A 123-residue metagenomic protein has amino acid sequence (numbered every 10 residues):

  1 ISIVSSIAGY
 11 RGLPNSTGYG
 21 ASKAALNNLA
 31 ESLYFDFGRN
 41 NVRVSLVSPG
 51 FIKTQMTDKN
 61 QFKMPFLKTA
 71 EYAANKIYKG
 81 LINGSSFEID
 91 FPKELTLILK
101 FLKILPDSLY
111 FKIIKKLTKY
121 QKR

Functional and structural regions predicted by a protein language model:
S6: Residue(s) in the substrate-gating loop at a strand-loop-helix junction that position the organic substrate next
R11, S32-R43: Active-site-adjacent segment of SDR/Rossmann-fold oxidoreductases
R11-T17: Active-site loop immediately N-terminal to the catalytic Tyr-X3-Lys motif of short-chain dehydrogenase/reductase
Y19, N27: Catalytic tyrosine of NAD(P)H-dependent dehydrogenase/reductases that use a Tyr as the general acid/base
S22: Active-site helix of classical SDR
L46, F62-L97: C-terminal helical subdomain
P49-K59: Short, flexible catalytic-loop segment of classical short-chain dehydrogenase/reductase
S86-Y120: A transmembrane-helix-recognition feature enriched in membrane-embedded lipid enzymes and envelope glyco-/phospholipid
